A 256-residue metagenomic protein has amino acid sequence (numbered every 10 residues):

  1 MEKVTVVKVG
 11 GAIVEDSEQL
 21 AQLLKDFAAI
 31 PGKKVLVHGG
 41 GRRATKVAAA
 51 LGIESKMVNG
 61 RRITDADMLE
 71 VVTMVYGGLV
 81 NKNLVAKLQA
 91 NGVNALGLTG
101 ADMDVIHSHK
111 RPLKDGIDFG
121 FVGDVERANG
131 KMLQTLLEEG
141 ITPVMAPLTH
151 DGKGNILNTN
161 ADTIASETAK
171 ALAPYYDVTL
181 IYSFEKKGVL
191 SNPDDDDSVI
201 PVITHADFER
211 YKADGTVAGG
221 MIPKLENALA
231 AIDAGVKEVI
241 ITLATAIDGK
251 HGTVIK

Functional and structural regions predicted by a protein language model:
M1-K256: C-terminal catalytic "cap/lid" subdomain
